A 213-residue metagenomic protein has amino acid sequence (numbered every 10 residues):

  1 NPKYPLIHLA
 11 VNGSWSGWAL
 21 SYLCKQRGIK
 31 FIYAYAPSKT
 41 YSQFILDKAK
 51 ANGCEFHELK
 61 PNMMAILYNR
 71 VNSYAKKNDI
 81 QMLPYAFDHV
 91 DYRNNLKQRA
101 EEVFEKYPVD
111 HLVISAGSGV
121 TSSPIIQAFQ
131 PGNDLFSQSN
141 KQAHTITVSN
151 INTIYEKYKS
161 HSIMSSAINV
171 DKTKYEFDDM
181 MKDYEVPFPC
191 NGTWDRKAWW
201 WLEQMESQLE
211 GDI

Functional and structural regions predicted by a protein language model:
N1-I213: PLP-dependent amino-acid enzyme catalytic core
